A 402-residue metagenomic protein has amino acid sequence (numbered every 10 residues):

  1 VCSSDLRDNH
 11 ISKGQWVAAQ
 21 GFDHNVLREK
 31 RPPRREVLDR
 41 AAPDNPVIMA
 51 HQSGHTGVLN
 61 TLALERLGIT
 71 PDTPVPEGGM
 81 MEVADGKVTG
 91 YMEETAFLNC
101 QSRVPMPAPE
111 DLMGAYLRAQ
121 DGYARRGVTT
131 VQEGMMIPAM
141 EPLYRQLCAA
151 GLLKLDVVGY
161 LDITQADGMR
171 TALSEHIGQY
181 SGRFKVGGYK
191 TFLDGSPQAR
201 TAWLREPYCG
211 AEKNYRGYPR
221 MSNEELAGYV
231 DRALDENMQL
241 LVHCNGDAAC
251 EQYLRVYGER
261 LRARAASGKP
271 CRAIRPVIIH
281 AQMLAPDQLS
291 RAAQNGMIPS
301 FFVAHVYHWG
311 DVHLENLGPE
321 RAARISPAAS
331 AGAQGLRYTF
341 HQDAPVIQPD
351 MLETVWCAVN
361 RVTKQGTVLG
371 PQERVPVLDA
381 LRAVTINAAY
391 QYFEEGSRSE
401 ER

Functional and structural regions predicted by a protein language model:
V1-A172, G187, T191-A249, A266-P270 (+5 more regions): Divalent metal-binding segments
S3, E401-R402: N-terminal regions encompassing targeting/leader/pre-sequences
L147-G151, E175-F184, A292-Q294: Acidic (Asp/Glu)-rich catalytic clusters
F184-K185, G396: Short, small/polar residue-rich loop motifs at catalytic or cofactor-binding pockets
D231-L241, A248-P276, H280-A281, P286-E400: His/Asp/Glu-enriched, well-ordered alpha-helical/loop segment that forms or immediately abuts the divalent-metal
